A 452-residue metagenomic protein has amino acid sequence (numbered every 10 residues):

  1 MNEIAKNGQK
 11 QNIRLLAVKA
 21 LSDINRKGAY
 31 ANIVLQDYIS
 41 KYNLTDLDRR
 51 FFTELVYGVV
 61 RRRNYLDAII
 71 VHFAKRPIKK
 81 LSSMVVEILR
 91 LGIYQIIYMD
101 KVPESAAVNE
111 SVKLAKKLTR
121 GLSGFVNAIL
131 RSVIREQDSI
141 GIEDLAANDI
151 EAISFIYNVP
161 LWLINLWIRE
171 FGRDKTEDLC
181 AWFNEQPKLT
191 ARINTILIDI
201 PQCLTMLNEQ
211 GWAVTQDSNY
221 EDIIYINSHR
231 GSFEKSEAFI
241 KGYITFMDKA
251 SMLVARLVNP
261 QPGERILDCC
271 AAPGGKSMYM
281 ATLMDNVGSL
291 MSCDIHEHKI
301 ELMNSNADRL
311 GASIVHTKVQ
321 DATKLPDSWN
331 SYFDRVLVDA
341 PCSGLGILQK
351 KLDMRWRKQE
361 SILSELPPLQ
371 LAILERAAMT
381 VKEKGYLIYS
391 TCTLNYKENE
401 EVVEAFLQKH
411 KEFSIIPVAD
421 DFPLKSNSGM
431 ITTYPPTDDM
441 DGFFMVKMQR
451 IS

Functional and structural regions predicted by a protein language model:
M1-S452: S-adenosylmethionine
